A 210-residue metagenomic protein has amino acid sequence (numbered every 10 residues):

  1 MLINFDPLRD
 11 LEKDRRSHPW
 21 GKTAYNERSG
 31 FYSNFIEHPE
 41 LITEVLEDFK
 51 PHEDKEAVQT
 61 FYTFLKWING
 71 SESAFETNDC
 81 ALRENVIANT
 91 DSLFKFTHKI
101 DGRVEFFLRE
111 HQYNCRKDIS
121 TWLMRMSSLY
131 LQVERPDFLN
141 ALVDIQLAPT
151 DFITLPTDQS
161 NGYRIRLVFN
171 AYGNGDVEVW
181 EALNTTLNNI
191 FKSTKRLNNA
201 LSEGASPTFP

Functional and structural regions predicted by a protein language model:
M1-T77: Charge-rich, low-complexity N-terminal segments
F35-D48, T97-E105, D158-F169: Glycine-rich, often proline-containing surface loops adjacent to acidic residues and nearby aromatics that form
D54-T150: Amphipathic, interaction-prone secondary-structure segments
D118-P210: Ampiphathic alpha-helical segments that act as solvent-exposed interaction surfaces
